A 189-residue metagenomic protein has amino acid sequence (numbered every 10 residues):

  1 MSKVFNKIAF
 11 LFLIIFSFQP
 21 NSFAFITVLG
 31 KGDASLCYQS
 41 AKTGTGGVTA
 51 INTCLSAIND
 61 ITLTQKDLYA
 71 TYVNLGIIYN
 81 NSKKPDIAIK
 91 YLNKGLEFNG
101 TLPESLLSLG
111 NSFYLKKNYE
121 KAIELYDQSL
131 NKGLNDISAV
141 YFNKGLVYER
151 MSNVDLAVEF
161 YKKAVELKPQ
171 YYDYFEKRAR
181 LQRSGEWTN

Functional and structural regions predicted by a protein language model:
K66, G100, L134-N135, P169: Short coil turns that delineate tetratricopeptide repeat
A70, E104, S138-A139, D173: Start-of-helix register in tetratricopeptide repeats
A70, N74, S108, F142-N143 (+1 more regions): Canonical tetratricopeptide repeat
